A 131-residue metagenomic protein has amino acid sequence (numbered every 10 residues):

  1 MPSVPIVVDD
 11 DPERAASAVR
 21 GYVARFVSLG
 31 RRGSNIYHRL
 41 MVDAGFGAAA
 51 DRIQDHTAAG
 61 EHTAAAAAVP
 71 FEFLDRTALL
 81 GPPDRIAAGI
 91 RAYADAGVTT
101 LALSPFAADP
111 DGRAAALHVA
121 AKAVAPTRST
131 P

Functional and structural regions predicted by a protein language model:
M1-P131: Active-site-adjacent structural elements that line small-molecule/cofactor binding pockets in enzymes
